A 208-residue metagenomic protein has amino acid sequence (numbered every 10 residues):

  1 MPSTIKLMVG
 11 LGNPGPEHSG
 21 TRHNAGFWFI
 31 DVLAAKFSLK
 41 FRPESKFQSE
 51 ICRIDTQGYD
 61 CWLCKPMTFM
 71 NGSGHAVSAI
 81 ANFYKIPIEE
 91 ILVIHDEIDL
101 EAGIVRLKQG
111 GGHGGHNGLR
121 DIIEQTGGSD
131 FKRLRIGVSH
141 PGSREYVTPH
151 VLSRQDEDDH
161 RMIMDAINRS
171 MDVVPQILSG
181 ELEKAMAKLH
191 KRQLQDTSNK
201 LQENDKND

Functional and structural regions predicted by a protein language model:
M1-G110, R120-L134, P141-Y146, R161-N168 (+2 more regions): Nucleotide and nucleotide-moiety/phosphate-recognizing core
R106-G112, V151-R154: Short glycine-enriched, charge-decorated loop/helix-capping segments at active-site entrances that position
E157-D158: A hydrophobic, small-residue-rich beta->alpha segment in the mid-to-C-terminal subdomain of diverse proteins
